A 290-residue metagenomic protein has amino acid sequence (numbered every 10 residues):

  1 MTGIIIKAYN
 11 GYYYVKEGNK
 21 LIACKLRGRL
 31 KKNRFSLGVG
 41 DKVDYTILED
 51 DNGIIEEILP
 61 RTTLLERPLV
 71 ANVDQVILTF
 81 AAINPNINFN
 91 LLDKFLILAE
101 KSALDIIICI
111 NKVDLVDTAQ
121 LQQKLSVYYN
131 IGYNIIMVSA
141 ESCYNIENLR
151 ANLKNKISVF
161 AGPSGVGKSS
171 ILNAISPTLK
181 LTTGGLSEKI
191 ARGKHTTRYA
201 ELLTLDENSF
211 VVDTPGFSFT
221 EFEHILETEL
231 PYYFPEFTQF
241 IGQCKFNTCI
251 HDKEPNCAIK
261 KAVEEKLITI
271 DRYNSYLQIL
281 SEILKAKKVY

Functional and structural regions predicted by a protein language model:
M1-N88: N-terminal accessory targeting/assembly segments
Y12, L21, I157, K180 (+1 more regions): Structural motif
R34-E49, L59-Q75, L98, S102-I106 (+3 more regions): Helix-rich effector regions associated with P-loop NTPase G domains
I83-G132: Phosphate-binding glycine-rich loops and their immediate beta-loop-alpha structural context
N86, V116, Y144, I175 (+1 more regions): Catalytic P-loop NTPase motifs of RecA-like helicase/translocase cores
D114-V166: Canonical P-loop GTPase G-domain recognition
K168-G184: A conserved segment at the C-terminal end of the G1
